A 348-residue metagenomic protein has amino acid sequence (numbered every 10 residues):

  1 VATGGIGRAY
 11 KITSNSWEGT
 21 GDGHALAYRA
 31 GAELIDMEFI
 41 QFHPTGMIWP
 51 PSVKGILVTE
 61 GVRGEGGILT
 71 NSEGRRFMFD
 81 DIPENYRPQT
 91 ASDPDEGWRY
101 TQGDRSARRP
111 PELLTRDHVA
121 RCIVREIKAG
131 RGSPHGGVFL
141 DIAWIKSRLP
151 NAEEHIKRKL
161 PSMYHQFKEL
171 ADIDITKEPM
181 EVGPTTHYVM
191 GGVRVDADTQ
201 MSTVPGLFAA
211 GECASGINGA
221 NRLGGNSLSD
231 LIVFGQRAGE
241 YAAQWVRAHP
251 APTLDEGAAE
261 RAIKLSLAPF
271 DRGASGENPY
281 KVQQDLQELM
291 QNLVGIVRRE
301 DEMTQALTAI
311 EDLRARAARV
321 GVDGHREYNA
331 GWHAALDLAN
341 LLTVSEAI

Functional and structural regions predicted by a protein language model:
V1-S52, I56, P88, N221-Y241: Glycine-rich loop(s) and the adjacent beta-strand/alpha-helix scaffold that form part
A2-T3, S72, A210-G211: Short, well-ordered coil/turn residues at beta-beta hairpins and beta-strand->alpha-helix junctions within
A30, T70, V195-D196: Hydrophobic alpha-helical segments, especially N-terminal targeting/anchoring helices
E33-E169, Q244-R247: An anion/pyrophosphate-binding glycine-rich loop and adjacent beta-alpha core in soluble alpha-beta enzymes
Q41-I48, A143, E181-V189, A251-L267: A glycine-rich phosphate-binding loop feature that marks nucleotide/adenosyl-phosphate handling sites
H155-A214, G321-I348: A glycine-rich dinucleotide-binding beta-alpha-beta segment and adjacent secondary-structure elements that constitute
S202-S266: Catalytic phosphate/nucleotide-handling subdomain of diverse soluble enzymes
W245-E327: Long, amphipathic alpha-helical stalk/connector segments used for oligomerization, subunit docking, or mechanical
